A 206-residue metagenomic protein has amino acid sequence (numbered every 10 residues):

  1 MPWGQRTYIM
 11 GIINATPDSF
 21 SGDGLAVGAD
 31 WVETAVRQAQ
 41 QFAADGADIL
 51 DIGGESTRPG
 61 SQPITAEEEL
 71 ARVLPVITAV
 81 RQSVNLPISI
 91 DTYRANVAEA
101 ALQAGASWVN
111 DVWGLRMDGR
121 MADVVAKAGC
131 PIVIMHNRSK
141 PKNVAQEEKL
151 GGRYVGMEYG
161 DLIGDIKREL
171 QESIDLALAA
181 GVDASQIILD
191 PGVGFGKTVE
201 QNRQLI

Functional and structural regions predicted by a protein language model:
T7-I9, S83-D91, W108, A184 (+1 more regions): Short beta-strand/loop segments at the ligand-binding rim of alpha/beta enzyme cores
I13, F42, G46, D91 (+3 more regions): Conserved, mostly hydrophobic/aromatic
A15-G22, T57-R58, A104, L115-K197: Conserved anion-binding
S19-D23, D48-P75, V193-V199: Glycine-rich, proline-tolerant flexible connector loops at the mouths of alpha/beta enzymes
S21-Q41, E67-A71, L115, G119 (+2 more regions): Glycine-rich anion/phosphate-binding loops
R37-G53: Catalytic domains of carbohydrate-active enzymes, especially glycoside hydrolases
D48-D51, S89, N110-D111, V133-I134 (+1 more regions): Conserved beta-strand positions in the central sheet of alpha/beta enzyme cores
Q62-I90, A95, E99, K127-N137 (+2 more regions): Alpha-helix-loop-beta-strand connector modules within alpha/beta enzyme cores
